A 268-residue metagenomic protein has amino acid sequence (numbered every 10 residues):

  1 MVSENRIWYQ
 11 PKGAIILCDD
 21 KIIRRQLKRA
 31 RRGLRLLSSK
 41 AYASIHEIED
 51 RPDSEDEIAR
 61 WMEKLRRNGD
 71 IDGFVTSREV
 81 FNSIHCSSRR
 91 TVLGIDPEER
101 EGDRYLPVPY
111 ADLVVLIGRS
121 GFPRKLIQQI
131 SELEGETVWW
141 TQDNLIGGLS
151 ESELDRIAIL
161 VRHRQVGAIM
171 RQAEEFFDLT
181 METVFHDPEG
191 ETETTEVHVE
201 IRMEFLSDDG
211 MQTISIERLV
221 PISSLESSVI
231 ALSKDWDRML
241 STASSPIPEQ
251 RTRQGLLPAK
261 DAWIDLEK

Functional and structural regions predicted by a protein language model:
V2-I15, A30, L126: Flexible hinge/capping segments at coil-to-helix
R24-K268: Small-molecule-sensing regulatory modules
